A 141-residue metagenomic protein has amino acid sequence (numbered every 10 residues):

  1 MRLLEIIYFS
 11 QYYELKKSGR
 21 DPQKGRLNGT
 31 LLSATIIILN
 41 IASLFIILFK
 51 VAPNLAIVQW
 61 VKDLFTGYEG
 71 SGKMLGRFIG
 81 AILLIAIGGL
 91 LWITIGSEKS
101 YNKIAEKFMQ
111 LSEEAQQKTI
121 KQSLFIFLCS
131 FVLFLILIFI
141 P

Functional and structural regions predicted by a protein language model:
M1-Q23, L27: Membrane-proximal soluble regions of multi-pass membrane proteins
L3-Y8, F49-P53, G88-K103: Membrane-water interface of transmembrane alpha-helices
S10-K16, Y101-S112: Juxtamembrane inter-helical linkers in multi-pass membrane proteins
G19-K62: Short linear elements at protein peripheries
Q23-I36, S112-F131: Loop-to-transmembrane boundary segments
G25-N28, V61-I82, S112-Q117: Membrane-interface segments at the starts/ends of alpha-helical transmembrane spans
T35-K50, K73-G96: Hydrophobic alpha-helical membrane-embedded segments
F131-P141: Juxtamembrane boundary at the C-terminal end of a transmembrane helix
